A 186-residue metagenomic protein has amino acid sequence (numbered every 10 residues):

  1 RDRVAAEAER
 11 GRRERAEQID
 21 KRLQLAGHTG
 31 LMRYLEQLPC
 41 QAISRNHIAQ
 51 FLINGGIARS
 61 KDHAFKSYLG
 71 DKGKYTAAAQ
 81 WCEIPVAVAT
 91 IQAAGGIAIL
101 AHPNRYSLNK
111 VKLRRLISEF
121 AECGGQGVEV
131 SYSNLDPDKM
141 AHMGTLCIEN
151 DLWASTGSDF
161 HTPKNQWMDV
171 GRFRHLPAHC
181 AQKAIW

Functional and structural regions predicted by a protein language model:
R1, A5-A8, R59, C82 (+2 more regions): Charged catalytic cores and adjacent phosphate/nucleic-acid-binding surfaces used for phosphate/nucleic-acid chemistry
D2-G11, E36-L38, K74-Y75: Flexible, glycine/proline-enriched loop segments at strand-loop-helix junctions that form or flank small-ligand binding
E7, I19-R22, A26, F51 (+3 more regions): Residues that form generic nucleotide/phosphate-binding pockets
R10-Q37: Conserved phosphoryl-transfer catalytic core
G27-L31, Q37-A42, N165-Q166, K183-W186: Generic structural signal for short, solvent-exposed loop/turn connectors between secondary structure elements
L38-P103: Conserved acidic, metal-coordinating active-site core of Asp-based, Mg2+-dependent phosphoryl-transfer enzymes
